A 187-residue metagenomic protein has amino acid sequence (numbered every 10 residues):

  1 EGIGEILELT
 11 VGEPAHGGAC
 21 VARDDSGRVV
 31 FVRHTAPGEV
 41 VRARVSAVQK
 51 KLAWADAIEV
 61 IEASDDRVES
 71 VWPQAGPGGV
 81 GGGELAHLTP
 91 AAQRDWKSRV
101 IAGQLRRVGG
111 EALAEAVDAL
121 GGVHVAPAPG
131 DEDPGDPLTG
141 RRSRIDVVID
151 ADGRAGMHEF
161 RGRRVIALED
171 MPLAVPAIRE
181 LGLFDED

Functional and structural regions predicted by a protein language model:
E1-D187: Accessory RNA-recognition modules of RNA-modification enzymes
